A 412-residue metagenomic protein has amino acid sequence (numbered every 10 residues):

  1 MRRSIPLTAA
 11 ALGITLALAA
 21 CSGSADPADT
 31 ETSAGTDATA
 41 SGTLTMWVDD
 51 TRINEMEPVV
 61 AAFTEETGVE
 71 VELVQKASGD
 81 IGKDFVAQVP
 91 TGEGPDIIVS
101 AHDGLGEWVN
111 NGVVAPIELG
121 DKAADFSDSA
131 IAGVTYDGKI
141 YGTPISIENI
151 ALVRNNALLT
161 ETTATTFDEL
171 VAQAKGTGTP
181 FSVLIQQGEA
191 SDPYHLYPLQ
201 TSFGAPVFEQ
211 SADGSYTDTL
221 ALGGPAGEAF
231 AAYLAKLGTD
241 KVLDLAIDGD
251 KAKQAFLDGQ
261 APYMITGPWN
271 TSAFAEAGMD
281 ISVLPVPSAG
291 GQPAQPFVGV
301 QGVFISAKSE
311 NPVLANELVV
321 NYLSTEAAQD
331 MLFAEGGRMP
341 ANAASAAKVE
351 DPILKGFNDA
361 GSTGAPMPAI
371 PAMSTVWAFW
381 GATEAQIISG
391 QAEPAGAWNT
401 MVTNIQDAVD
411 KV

Functional and structural regions predicted by a protein language model:
R2-I14, L18, S22-L105, G290 (+3 more regions): Conserved N-terminal structural module of periplasmic/extracytoplasmic solute-binding proteins
A62-F126, Y141, L158-T162, A255 (+2 more regions): Extracytoplasmic "Venus flytrap"/periplasmic binding protein-like
H102-I150, E169, T179, V283-L284: Hinge/lid segment of periplasmic solute-binding proteins
V114, W269-S272, Q301-T375: Mature extracytoplasmic/periplasmic domains
T143-I145, I150, E169-T219, A261: Extracytoplasmic/periplasmic solute-binding protein
G214-A246: Glycine-centered hinge/linker elements that transmit conformational signals in sensory and ligand-binding systems
D280-F304: Periplasmic-binding protein-like
T363-V412: Conserved C-terminal helix/tail region of periplasmic/extracytoplasmic solute-binding proteins
